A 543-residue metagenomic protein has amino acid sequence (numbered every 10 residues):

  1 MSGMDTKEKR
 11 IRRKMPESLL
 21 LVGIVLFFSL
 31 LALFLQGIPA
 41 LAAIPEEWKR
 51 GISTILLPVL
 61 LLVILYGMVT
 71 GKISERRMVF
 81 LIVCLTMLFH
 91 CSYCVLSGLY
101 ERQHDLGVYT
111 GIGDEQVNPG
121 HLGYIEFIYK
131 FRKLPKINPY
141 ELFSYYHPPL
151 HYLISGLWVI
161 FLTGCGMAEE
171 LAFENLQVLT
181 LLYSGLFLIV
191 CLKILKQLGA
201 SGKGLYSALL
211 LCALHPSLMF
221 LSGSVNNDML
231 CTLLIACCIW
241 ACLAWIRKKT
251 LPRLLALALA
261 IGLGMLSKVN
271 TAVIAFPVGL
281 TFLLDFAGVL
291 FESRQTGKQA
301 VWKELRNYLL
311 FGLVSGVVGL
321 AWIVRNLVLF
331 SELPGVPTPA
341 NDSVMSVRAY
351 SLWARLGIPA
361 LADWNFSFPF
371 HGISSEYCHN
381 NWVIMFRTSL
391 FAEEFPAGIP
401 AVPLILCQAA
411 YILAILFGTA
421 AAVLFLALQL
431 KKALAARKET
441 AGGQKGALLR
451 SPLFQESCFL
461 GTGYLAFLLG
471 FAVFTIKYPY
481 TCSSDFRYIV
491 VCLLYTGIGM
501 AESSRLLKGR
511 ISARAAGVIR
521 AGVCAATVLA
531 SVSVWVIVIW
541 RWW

Functional and structural regions predicted by a protein language model:
M1-L96, F286-A287, A300-V314, G442-C458 (+1 more regions): Start-transfer (signal-anchor) and selected internal transmembrane alpha helices of multi-pass inner/ER membrane
A40-L56, E170-S184, F370-L465, L493: Membrane-interface anchor segments at the N-terminal boundary of transmembrane helices in multi-pass membrane enzymes
L65-G67, E174-G199, C237: Transmembrane-helix motifs of polytopic, lipid-linked glycan transferases
C91, V95-F143, L150, I160-L162 (+1 more regions): Extracytosolic helix-loop segments that constitute the early lumenal/periplasmic catalytic or substrate-binding loops
M167-L171, C191-L214, T232: Transmembrane-helix signature of polytopic, membrane-embedded enzymes that assemble or transfer cell-envelope glycans
K196-G199, C238-R253, G264, F286-V289: Membrane-interface transmembrane helices that cradle and orient dolichyl/undecaprenyl
A241-R247, I274-G316, A340: Perimembrane helix-loop-helix junctions
E304-G418: Membrane-lumen/periplasm interface segments of specific transmembrane helices in polyprenyl phosphate-linked
